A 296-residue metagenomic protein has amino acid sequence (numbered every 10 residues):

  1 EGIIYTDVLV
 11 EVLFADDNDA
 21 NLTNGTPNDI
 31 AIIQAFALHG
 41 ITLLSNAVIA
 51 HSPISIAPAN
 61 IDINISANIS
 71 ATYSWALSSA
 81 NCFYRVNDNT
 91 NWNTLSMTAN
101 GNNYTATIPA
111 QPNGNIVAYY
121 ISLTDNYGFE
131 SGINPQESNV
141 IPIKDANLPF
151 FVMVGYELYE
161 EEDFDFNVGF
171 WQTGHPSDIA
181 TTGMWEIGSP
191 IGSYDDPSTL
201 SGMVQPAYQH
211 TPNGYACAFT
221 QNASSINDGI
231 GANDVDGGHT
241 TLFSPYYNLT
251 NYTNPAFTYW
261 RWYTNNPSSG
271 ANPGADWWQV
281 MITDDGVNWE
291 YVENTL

Functional and structural regions predicted by a protein language model:
E1-L44, I116, C217, S225-D228 (+1 more regions): Extracellular low-complexity, Gly/Ser/Thr-rich intrinsically disordered linkers and protease-sensitive activation/hinge
I30-G183, P245, N265: Glycan-association/targeting regions that enable binding to alpha-glucans and other polysaccharides
L77, G270-Q279: Short coil-to-beta strand junction motifs in C2/discoidin
E157-G231, P273-A275, N294-L296: Extracellular glycan-recognition surfaces and repeat-rich motifs
D228-Y252: Short beta-strands within extracellular/lumenal beta-sheet-rich domains
L249-T253, W262-G274: Extended, low-complexity, turn-rich repeat/linker tracts enriched in Gly/Pro/Ser/Thr and Asp/Glu that occur
G286-L296: Terminal beta-strand-rich extracellular "head" domains that mediate receptor/glycan or other ligand binding
